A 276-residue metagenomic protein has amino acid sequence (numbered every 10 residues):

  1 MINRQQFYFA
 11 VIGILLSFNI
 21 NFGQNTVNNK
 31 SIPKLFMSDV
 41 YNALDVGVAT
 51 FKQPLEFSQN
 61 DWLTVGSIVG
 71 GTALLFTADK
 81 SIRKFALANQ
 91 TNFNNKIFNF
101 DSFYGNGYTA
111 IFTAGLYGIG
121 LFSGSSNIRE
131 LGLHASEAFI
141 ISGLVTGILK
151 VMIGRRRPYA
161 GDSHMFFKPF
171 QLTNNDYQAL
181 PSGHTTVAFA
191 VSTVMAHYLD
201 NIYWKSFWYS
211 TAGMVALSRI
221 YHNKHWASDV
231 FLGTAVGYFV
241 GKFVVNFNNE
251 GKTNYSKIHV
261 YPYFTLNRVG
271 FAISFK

Functional and structural regions predicted by a protein language model:
I2-F7, F18-T64, F103-A110, F122-H134 (+1 more regions): Replace "edges of transmembrane helices
Y8-G13: Sec-dependent N-terminal signal peptides
V65-V69: Alpha-helical transmembrane segments
G71-S81: Alpha-helical transmembrane segments of multi-pass membrane proteins
A78-D79, G118-F122: Juxtamembrane "helix exit" motif at the C-terminal ends of alpha-helical transmembrane segments in multi-pass membrane
D79-N89: Membrane-interface helix-loop junction between the first two transmembrane segments
Q90-N95, P169-L172: Flexible, solvent-exposed coil segments and beta strand-coil junctions, predominantly the extracellular/periplasmic
N94-A114: Interfacial helix-start motif at the membrane-water boundary
